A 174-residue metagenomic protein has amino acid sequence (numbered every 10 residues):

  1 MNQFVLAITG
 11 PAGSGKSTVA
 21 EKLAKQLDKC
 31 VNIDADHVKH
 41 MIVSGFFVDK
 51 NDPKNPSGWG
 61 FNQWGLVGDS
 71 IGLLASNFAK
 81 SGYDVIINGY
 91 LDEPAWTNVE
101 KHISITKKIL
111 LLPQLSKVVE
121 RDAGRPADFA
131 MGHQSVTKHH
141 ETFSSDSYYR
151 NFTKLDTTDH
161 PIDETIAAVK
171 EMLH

Functional and structural regions predicted by a protein language model:
I8: Hydrophobic anchor at the beta1->P-loop junction of P-loop NTPases
P11: P-loop (Walker A) phosphate-binding loop of NTP-binding proteins
S14: ATP-binding Walker
S17: Walker A/P-loop
E21-L66: Conserved substrate/cofactor phosphate-moiety recognition/catalytic segment in nucleotide-dependent phosphotransferases
F61-I103: Glycine-rich phosphate-binding loop used to anchor ATP phosphates in small-molecule kinases, encompassing both
G89, I103-D122, L155: Conserved phosphate-donor/acceptor-positioning beta-strand/loop module used by diverse small-molecule
G124-A168: Small-molecule kinase domains that catalyze NTP-dependent phosphoryl transfer to phosphate-bearing small molecules
